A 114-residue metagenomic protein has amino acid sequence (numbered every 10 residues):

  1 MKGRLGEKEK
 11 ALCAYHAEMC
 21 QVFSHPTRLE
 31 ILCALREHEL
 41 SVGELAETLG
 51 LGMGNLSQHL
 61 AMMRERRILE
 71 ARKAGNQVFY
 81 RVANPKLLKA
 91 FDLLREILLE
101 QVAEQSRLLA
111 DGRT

Functional and structural regions predicted by a protein language model:
M1-Y15, L87-T114: Amphipathic alpha-helical dimerization/coiled-coil segments that flank or bridge DNA-binding/regulatory modules
A11-N55, V78-L87: N-terminal helix-turn-helix DNA-binding core of bacterial DNA-binding proteins
M19, A61-M62, Y80, L108: Intrinsic structural disorder/low-complexity segments
E39-L40, R64, R95-L98: Residue-level detector of secondary-structure transition/capping positions
E47, Q58, R64-E65: Alpha-helical residues within the helix-turn-helix
N55-S57, N76, E100: Intrinsically disordered, low-complexity regions enriched in polar/acidic and amide residues
R64-A74, R81: Beta-hairpin "wing" of winged helix-turn-helix
